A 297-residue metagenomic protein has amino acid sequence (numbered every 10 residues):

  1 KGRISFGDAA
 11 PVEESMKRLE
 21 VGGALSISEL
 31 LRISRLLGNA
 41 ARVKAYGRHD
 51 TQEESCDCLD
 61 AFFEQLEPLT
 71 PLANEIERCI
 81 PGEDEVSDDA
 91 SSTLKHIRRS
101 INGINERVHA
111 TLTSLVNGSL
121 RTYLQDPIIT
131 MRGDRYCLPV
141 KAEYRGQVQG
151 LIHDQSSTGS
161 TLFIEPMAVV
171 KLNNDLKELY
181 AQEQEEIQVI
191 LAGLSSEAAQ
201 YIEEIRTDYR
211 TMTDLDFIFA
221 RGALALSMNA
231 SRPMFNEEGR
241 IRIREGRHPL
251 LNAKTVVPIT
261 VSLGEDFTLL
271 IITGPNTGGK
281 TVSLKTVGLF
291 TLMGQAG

Functional and structural regions predicted by a protein language model:
K1-T93, I97, Y201-E204, D208-G222 (+1 more regions): Conserved amphipathic alpha-helical "coupling/scaffold" segments that transmit conformational changes between domains
P68-P81, K171-A192: Extended, charged coiled-coil "arm/hinge" scaffolds of SMC/Rad50-like chromosome-maintenance ATPases and other large
E83-I97, Q155-T161, L191-Y201, I272-G274: Short hinge/gating elements
K95-Y144: Extended, Lys/Arg-enriched charged tracts that mediate electrostatic binding to polyanionic substrates
I97, I101-I104, L179, E183-I218: Intracellular alpha-helical coupling/juxtamembrane segments of multi-pass membrane proteins
V116-G133, G222-E245: Long, charged, glycine-rich C-terminal linkers/tails
R132-F163, N173, M234-P258, S262: SMC-family hinge/dimerization module
M228-S231, N236-G297: ATPase nucleotide-binding head domains, primarily ABC-like/P-loop NTPase cores
